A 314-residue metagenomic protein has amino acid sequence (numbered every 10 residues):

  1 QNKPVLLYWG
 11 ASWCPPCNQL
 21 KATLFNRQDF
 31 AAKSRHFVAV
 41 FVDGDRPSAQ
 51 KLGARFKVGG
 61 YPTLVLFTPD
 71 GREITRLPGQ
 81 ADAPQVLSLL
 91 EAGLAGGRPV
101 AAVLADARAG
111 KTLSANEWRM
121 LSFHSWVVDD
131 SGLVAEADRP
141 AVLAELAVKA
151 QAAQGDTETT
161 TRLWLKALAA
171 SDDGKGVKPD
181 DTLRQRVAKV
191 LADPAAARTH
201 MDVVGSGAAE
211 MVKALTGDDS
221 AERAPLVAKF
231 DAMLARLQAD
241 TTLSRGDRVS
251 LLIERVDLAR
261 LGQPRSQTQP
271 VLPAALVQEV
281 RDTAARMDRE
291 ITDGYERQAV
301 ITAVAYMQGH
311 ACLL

Functional and structural regions predicted by a protein language model:
N2-C14: Short active-site neighborhood of thiol/selenol oxidoreductases, capturing the structured segment around
K3-V5, Q50, A54-L66: Structural micro-motif
W9-A11, V42-D45, F67, Q80: Active-site-proximal beta-strand/loop segments in catalytic clefts of secreted hydrolases
P16-K33, G44: Typically the conserved alpha-helix immediately C-terminal to a functionally engaged Cys/Sec in thioredoxin-like
C17-L20, K51-G53, T75-P78: Short, solvent-exposed loop/turn and secondary-structure capping segments
F25, V58-V100: Non-catalytic, surface beta->alpha helical segment in thiol-disulfide oxidoreductase systems
F41-D43, R55-F56: Electron-transfer interface patches adjacent to heme c in soluble/periplasmic c-type cytochromes and di-/multiheme
S114-L314: Oxidative protein folding and maturation machinery
